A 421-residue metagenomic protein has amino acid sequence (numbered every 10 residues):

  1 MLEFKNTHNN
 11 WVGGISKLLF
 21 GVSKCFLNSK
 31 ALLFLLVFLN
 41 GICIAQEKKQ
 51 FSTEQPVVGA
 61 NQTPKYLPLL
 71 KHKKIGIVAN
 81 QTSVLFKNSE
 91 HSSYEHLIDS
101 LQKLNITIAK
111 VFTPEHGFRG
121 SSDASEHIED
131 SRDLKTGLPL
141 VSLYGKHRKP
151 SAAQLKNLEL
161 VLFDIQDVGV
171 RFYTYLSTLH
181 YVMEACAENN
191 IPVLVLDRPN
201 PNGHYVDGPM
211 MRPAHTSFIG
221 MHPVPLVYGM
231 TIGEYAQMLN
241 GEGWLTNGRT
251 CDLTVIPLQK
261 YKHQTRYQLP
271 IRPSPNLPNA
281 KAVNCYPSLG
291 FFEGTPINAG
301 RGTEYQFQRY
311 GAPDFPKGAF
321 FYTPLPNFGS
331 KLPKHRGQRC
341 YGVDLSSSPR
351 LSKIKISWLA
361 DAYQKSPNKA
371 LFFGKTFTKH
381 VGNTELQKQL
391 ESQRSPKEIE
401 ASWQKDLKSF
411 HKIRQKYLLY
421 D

Functional and structural regions predicted by a protein language model:
M1-S52: Bacterial Sec-dependent N-terminal signal peptides
T107-E115: Short internal beta-strands
G120-S125, L194-T216: Glycine-rich, charge-decorated loop segments at or immediately adjacent to ligand/cofactor-binding or catalytic sites
E126-N157: Glycine-rich oxoanion-binding loops at beta->alpha junctions
D167-L179: Glycine/threonine-rich flexible loop motifs
T216-Y286: Conserved anion/nucleotide-ligand pocket segment
Q259-H335: Glycine-rich, aromatic-lined ligand/substrate-binding cores of catalytic and carbohydrate-binding domains
Q306-K405: Conserved functional hotspot residues or short segments at active or partner-binding sites across diverse domains
